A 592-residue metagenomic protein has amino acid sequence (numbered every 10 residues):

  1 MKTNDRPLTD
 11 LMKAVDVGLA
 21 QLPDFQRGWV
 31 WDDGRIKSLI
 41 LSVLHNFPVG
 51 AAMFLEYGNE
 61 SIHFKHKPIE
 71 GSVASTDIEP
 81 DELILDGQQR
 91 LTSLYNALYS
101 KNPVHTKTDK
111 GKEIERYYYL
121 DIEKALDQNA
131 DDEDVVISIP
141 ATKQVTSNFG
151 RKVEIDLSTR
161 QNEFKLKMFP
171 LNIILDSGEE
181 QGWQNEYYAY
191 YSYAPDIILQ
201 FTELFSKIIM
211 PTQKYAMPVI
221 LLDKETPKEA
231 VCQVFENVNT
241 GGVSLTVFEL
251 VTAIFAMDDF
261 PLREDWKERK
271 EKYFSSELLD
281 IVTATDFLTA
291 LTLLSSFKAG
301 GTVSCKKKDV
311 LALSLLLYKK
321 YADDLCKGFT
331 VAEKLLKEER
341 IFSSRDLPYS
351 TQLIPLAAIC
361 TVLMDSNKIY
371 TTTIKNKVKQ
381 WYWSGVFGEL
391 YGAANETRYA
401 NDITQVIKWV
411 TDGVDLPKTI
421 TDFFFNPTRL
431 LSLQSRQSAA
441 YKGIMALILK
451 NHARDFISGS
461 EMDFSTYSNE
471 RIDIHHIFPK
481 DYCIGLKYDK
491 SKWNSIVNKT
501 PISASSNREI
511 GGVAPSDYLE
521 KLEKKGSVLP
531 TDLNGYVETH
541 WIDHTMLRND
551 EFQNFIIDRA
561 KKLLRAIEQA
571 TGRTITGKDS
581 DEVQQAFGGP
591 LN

Functional and structural regions predicted by a protein language model:
K2-D33, K37-S295, A299, S343-S344 (+7 more regions): Basic- and aromatic-enriched surface patches that contact anionic nucleotides/nucleic acids
Y95-Y99, E236-N237, L288-A299, T351-V362 (+2 more regions): Short, hydrophobic/amphipathic alpha-helical patches that form generic packing surfaces within helical domains
T289-L363: Structured, charged N-terminal subsegments at the starts of enzyme catalytic cores and at intra-chain domain/subunit
V331-L335, T351-L353, I359-D412: Mixed-charge, low-complexity interaction segments
V386-I474, Y482: Intrinsically disordered, low-complexity N-proximal targeting/linker segments that flank membranes
F464-N498, A514: Histidine-centered nuclease catalytic patch
S495-K524: Short Cys/His-centered divalent metal-binding micro-motifs
S580-N592: Acidic, low-complexity intrinsically disordered tails
